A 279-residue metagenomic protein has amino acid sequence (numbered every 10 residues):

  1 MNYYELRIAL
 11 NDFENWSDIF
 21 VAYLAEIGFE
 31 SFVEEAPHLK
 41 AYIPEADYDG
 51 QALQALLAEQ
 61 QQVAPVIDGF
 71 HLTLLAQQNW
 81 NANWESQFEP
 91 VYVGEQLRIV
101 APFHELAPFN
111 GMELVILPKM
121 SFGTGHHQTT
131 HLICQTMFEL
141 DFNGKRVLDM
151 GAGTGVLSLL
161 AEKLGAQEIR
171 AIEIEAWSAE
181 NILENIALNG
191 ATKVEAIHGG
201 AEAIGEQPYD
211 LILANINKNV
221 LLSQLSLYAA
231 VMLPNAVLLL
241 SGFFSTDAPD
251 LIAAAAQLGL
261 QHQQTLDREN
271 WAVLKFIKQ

Functional and structural regions predicted by a protein language model:
N2-P108: N-terminal auxiliary segments of SAM/dcSAM-dependent transferases
G28-V33, G144, L260-Q264: A short linear hydrophobic-aromatic micro-motif
V91-Q128, C134: Proteins enriched for Cys/Gly/acidic motifs involved in redox and nucleic-acid/cofactor modification
E95-L97, K145, A236: Surface-exposed loop/turn positions
R98, E113-L117, L132, D149 (+3 more regions): Conserved beta-strand segments that form the floor/walls of ligand-binding pockets within enzyme and binding domains
M120, T124-G205: Conserved SAM/SAH cofactor-binding pocket of Class I
I174-Q279: S-adenosylmethionine
